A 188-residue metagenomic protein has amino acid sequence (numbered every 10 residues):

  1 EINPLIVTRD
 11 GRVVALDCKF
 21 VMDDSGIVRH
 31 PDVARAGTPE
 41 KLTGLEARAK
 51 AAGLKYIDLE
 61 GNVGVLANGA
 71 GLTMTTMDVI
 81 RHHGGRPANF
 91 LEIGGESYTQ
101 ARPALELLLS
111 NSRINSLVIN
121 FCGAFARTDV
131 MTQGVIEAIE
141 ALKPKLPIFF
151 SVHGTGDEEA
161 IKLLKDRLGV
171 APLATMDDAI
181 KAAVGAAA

Functional and structural regions predicted by a protein language model:
E1-I2, I6-I119, D129-Q133, E137-E140 (+1 more regions): ATP-dependent carboxylate/acyl-activation modules
F121-G123: Short glycine-centered, acidic/aromatic-flanked micro-motifs in structured strand/loop junctions that mark active-site
A126: Short glycine-rich, flexible loops that bind phosphorylated cofactors or substrates
K145-P147, A171: Proline-centered loop/turn at the N-terminus of a beta-strand
